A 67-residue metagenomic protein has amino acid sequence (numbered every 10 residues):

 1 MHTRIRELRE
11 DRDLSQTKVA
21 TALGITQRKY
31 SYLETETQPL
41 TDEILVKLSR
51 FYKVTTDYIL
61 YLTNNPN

Functional and structural regions predicted by a protein language model:
T3-A22, K47: Short basic helix-loop element that most often maps to the first helix and adjoining turn of HTH DNA-binding modules
I5, V19-A20, Y30-L33, I59: Conserved hydrophobic/aromatic packing and binding residues within compact polymer-binding modules
E7, D11, I25, F51-V54 (+1 more regions): Conserved amphipathic alpha-helical interaction elements at protein-protein interfaces in regulatory, energy-coupling
D13, K18, E34-T37, T63: Conserved functional loop/turn residues at catalytic and ligand-binding sites
G24, E43-Y58: DNA major-groove recognition helix of helix-turn-helix/homeodomain DNA-binding modules
I25-L40: Recognition helix of helix-turn-helix/homeodomain-like DNA-binding domains that insert into the DNA major groove
Y58-N67: Short amphipathic recognition helices of helix-turn-helix/homeodomain-type DNA-binding modules
